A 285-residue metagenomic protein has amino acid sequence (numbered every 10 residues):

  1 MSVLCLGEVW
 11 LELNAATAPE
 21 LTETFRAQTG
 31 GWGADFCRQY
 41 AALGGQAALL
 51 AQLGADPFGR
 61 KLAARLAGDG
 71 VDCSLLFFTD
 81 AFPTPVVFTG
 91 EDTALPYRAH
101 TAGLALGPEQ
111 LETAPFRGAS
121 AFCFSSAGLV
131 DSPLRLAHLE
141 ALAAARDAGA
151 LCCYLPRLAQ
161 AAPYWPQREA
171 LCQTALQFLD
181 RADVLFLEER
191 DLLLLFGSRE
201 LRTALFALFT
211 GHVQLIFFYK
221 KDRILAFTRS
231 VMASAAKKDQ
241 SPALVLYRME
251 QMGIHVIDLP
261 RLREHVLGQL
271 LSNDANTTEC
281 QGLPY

Functional and structural regions predicted by a protein language model:
M1-V71, R263, L267-Y285: Glycine-rich phosphate/adenosyl-contacting loop at the front of the ribokinase-like
S2-L4, S120-A121, V184: Structural motif
Q46-S126, T278-Y285: Conserved N-terminal subdomain of the carbohydrate kinase-like
A47, C73, C152-Y154, F186: Hydrophobic beta-strand scaffold residues
G128, L158-Q160, D191: Active-site-proximal loop/turn and secondary-structure-junction residues that shape catalytic pockets, frequently
A137-A148, Q173-R181: Catalytic-core regions built around general acid/base machinery
A162-R229, P260: Conserved phosphate/ATP/ADP-binding segment of small-molecule kinases
G211-Q214, S230-Y285: Conserved post-catalytic alpha-helical subdomain immediately downstream of the catalytic base and nucleotide-binding
